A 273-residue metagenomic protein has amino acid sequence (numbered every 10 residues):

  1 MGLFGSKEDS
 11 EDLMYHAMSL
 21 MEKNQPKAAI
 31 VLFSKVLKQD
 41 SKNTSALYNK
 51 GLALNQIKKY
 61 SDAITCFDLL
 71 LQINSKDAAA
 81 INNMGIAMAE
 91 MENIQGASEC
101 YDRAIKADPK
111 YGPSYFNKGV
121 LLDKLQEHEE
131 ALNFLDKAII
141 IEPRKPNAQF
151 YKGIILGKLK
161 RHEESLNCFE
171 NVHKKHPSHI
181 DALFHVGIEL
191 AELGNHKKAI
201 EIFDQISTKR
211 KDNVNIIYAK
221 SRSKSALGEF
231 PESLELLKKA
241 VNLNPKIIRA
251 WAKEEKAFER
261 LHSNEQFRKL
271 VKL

Functional and structural regions predicted by a protein language model:
M1-D12, E22-N24, A28, K38 (+2 more regions): Long, contiguous interaction/recruitment modules in multidomain scaffold/adaptor proteins
M1-S10, K246-L273: Terminal, low-structured helical/coil segments at or just beyond the last alpha-helical repeat
M14-E22, S45-Q56, A79-E90, P113-K124 (+3 more regions): Conserved alpha-helical positions within TPR/SEL1-like repeat arrays
E22-L32, I57-L69, E90-R103, K124-I140 (+4 more regions): Structural signature of tandem alpha-helical TPR/SEL1-like repeats, specifically the intra-repeat loop/turn
Q39, I73, A107, I141 (+3 more regions): Structural marker of alpha-solenoid helical repeat scaffolds
K209, N215-A226, L234: The feature represents the first ordered module of a protein
S225, F230-I247: TPR/TPR-like (Sel1-like) alpha-helical repeat modules
